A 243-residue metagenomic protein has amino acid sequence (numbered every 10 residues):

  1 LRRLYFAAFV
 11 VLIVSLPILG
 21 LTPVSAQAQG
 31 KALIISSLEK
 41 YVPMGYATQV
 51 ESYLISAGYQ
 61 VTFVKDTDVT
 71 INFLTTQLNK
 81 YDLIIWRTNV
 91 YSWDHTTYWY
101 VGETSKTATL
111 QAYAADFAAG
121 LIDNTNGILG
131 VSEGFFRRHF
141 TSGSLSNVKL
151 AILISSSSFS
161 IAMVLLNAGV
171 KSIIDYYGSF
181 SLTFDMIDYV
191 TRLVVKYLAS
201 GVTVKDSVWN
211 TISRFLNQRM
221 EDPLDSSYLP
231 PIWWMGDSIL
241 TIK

Functional and structural regions predicted by a protein language model:
L1-Q29, L83-I85, L165, V170: Secretory targeting signatures
R2, S25-Q29, T48, S52-Q60 (+9 more regions): Polar/charged alpha-helical tracts
F9-I13, P23, D68, Y100 (+1 more regions): Detector for intrinsically disordered, low-structure N-terminal pre-sequences
Q27-A114: A domain-level signal for caspase-like cysteine endopeptidase catalytic cores and their zymogen-processing architecture
D66-V69, V131, A199-V202: Short coil/turn linker and secondary-structure boundary residues
K106-D188: Catalytic cores of nucleophile-dependent amide-cleaving enzymes
L150, I154-K243: Active-site-proximal C-terminal subdomain of hydrolase catalytic domains
